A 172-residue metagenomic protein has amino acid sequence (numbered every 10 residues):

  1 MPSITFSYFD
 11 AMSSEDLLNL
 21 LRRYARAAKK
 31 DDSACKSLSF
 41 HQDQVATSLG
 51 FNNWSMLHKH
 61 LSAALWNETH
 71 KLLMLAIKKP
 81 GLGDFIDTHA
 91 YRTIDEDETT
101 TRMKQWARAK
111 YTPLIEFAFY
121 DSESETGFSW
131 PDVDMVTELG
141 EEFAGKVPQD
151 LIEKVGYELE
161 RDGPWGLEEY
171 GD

Functional and structural regions predicted by a protein language model:
M1-T99, W106-R108, T112, A118 (+1 more regions): C-terminal alpha-helical interaction appendages
S14, Y91, T99-T101, E125 (+3 more regions): A generic signature of intrinsically disordered, low-complexity regions enriched in glycine/proline and charged/polar
T101-Q149, D162: Acidic, low-complexity, intrinsically disordered interaction modules
F143-D172: Extended, charged low-complexity segments that frequently continue into or abut oligomerization scaffolds
